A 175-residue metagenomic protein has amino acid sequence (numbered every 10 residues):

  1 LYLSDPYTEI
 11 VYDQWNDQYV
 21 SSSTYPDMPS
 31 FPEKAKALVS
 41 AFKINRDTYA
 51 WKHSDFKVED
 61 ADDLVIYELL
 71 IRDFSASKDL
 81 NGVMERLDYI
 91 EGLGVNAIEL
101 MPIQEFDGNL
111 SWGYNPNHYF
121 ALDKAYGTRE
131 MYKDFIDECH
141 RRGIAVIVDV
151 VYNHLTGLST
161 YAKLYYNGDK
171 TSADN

Functional and structural regions predicted by a protein language model:
L1-L64: The feature marks proteins involved in alpha-glucan
W15, D47-L64, L70-N175: Substrate-binding/active-site clefts of carbohydrate-active enzymes
